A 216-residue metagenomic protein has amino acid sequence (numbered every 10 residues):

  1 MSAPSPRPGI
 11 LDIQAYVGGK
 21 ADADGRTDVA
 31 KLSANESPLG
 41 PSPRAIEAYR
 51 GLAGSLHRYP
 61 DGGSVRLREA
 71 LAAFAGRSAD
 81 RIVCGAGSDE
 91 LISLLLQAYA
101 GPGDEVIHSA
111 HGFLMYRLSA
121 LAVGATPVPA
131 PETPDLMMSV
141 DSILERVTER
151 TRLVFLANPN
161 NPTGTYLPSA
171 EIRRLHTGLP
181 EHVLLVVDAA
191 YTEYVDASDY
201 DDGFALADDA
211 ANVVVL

Functional and structural regions predicted by a protein language model:
M1-R58: N-terminal "arm"/small-domain region of PLP-dependent enzymes with the aminotransferase-like
A30-L32, I107, V128, V186 (+1 more regions): Hydrophobic/aromatic beta-strand patches that form the interior of the parallel beta-sheet core in alpha/beta enzyme
N35-P38, S88-D89, F113, N158-P162 (+1 more regions): Short glycine-rich anion-binding loops that position phosphate/pyrophosphate groups of nucleotides and phosphorylated
G40-S42, I92-S93, Y116-R117, T163-G164 (+1 more regions): Glycine/Thr-rich phosphate-binding loops of Rossmann-like dinucleotide-binding domains
S64-E105: Phosphate-binding glycine-rich loop
L71, Y116-A120, L179: Short hydrophobic alpha-helical segments of the AMP-binding
A98-L156: PLP-dependent aminotransferase-like
L121, M138-E149, P162-L185, A189-L216: Active-site pre-lysine segment of PLP-dependent enzymes
